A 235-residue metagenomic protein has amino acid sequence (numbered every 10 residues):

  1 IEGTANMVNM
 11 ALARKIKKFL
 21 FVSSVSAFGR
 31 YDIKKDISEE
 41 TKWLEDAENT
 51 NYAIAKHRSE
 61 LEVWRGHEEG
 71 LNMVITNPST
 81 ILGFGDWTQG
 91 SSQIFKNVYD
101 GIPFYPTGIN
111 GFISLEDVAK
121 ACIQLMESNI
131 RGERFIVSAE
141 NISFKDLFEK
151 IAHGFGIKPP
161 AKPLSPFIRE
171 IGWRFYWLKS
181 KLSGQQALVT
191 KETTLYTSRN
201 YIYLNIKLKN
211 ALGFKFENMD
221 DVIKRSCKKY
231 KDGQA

Functional and structural regions predicted by a protein language model:
I1, I37-T41, E48-E60, T80 (+2 more regions): Short-chain dehydrogenase/reductase
E2-T50: Conserved Rossmann-fold NAD(P)-dependent oxidoreductase catalytic core, especially the SDR/UDP-sugar
N6, R58, Q89-G90, P106-M126 (+1 more regions): Substrate-positioning beta->alpha
L12, A47-I75: Active-site Tyr-X1-5-Lys
G70-F112: NAD(P)-dependent short-chain dehydrogenase/reductase
I113-E116, I142, E217: Residue-level signal for the nucleotide or nucleotide-sugar donor/cofactor binding architecture
A121-L188, N205, N210, M219-D220 (+1 more regions): Mid/C-terminal beta-alpha module of Rossmann-like enzyme folds, strongest in SDR-family dehydrogenases/epimerases
